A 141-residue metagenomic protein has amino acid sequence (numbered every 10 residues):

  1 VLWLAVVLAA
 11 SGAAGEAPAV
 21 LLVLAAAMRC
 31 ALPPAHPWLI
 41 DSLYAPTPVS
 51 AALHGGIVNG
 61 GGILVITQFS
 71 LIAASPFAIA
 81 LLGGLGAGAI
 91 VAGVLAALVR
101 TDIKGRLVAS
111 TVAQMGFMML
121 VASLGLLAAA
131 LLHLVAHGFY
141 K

Functional and structural regions predicted by a protein language model:
V1-K141: ...captures the hydrophobic TM-helix bundle architecture rather than a specific catalytic motif, and can also fire on
